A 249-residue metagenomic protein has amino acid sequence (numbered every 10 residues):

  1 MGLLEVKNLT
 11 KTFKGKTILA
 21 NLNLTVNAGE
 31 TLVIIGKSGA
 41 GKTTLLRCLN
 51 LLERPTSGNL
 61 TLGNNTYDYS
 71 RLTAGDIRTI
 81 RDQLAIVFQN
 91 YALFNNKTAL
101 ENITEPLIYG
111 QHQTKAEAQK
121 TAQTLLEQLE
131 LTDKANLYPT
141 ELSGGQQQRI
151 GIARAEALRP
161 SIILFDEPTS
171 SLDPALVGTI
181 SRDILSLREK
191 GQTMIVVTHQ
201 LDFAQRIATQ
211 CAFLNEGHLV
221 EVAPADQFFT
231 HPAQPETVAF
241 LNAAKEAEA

Functional and structural regions predicted by a protein language model:
N50: Helix-to-loop junction immediately C-terminal to a conserved catalytic motif
Y67-A85, K115, H231-P232: ABC ATPase NBD coupling module
Y138-L142, Q146: Conserved ABC ATPase signature
A157-S161: A short, proline-enriched helix->beta-strand linker immediately N-terminal to the Walker B motif in ABC-type P-loop
I163-D166: Catalytic Walker B motif of ABC-type/P-loop ATPase nucleotide-binding domains
P174-L176: Helix N-cap at the start of a conserved alpha-helix in ABC-type nucleotide-binding domains
